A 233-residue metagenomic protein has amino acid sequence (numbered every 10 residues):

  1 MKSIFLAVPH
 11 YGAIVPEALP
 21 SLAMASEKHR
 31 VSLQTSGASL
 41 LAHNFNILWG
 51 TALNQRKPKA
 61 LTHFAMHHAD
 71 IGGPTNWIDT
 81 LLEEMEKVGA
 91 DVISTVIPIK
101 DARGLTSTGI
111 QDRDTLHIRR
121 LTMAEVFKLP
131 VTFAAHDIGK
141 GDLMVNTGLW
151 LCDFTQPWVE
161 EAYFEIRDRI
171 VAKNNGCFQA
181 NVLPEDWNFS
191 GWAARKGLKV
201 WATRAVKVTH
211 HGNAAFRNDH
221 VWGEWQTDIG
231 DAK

Functional and structural regions predicted by a protein language model:
M1-H43: N-proximal low-complexity "stem/linker" segments adjacent to membrane-targeting elements
M1-S3, V145, Q156-K233: C-terminal catalytic/acceptor-binding lobe
S26-E27, E86, A194: Anion (oxyanion) recognition and catalysis
T35-G37, V96, R204: Residue-level recognition of beta-strand->loop/alpha-helix junctions
L41-K57, L82, S190-G191: Short, conserved alpha-helix that lines the donor NDP-sugar binding/gating region of sugar-transfer enzymes
P58-G72: Short beta-strand-to-loop acidic/aromatic patch adjacent to the donor-nucleotide binding site
L61, V88-A90, L198: Short, high-confidence coil segments that cap the C-terminus of an alpha-helix and link into the following beta-strand
P74-K173: Conserved catalytic core of nucleotide-sugar-dependent glycosyltransferases
